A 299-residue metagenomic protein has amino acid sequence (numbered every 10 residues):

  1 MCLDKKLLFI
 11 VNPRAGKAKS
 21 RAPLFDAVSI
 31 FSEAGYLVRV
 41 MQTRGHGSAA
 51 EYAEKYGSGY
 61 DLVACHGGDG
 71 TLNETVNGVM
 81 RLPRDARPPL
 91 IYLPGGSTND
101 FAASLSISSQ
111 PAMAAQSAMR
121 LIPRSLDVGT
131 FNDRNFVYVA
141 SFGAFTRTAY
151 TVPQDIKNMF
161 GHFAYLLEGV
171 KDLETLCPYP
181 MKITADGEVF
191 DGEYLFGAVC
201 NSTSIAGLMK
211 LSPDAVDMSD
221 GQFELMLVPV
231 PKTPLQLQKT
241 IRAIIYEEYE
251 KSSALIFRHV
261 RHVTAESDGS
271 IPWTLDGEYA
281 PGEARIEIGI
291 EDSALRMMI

Functional and structural regions predicted by a protein language model:
M1-H66, N73: ATP/NTP phosphate-donor binding region
A34, T43, R81-V199: Catalytic core of DAGKc-family lipid kinases
T71-D85: Short Gly/Thr/Asp-enriched flexible loops that form oxyanion-binding sites at enzyme active sites
S141, F145, A198-D214, Y279: Glycine-rich phosphate/pyrophosphate-binding beta-alpha loops
I156-A164, S204, P213-L235: Gly/Ser/Thr-rich active-site loops/lids in small-molecule metabolic enzymes that frequently grip phosphoryl groups
C177-Y179, E193-L195, S219-E224, R261: A generic structural signal for short beta-strands and their flanking turns/coil linkers
A185, D217, L227-I299: ATP/nucleoside-binding phosphotransfer catalytic cores, i.e., glycine-rich phosphate-binding loops
